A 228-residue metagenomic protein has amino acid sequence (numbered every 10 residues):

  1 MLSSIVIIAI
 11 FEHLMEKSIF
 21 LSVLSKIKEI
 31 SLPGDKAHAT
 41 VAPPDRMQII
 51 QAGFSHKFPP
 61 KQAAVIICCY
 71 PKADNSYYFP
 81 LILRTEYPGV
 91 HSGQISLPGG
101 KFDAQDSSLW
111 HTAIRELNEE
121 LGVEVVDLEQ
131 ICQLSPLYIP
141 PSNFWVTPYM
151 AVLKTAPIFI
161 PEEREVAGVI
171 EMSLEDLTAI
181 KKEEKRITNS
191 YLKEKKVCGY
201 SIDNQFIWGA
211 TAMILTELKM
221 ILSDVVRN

Functional and structural regions predicted by a protein language model:
L2-S96, K101-E119, V123-A156, T188 (+1 more regions): N-terminal leader/linker segments that precede catalytic domains of diphosphate-processing enzymes
P161-V197, S201: NUDIX/MutT-family hydrolases
